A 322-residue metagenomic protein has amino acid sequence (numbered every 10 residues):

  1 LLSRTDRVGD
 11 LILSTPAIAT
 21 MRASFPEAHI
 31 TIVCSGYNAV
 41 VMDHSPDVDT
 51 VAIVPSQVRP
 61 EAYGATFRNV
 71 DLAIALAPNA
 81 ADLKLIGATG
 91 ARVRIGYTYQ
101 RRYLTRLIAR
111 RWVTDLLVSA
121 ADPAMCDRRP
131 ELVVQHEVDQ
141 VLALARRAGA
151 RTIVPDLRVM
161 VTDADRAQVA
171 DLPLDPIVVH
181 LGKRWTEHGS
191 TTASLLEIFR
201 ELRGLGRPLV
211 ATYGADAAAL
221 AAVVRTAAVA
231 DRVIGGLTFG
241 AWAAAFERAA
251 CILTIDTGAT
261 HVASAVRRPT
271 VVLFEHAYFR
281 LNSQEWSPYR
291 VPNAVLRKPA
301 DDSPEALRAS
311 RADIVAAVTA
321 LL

Functional and structural regions predicted by a protein language model:
L1-L322: Catalytic machinery of carbohydrate-active enzymes, primarily nucleotide-sugar-dependent glycosyltransferases
